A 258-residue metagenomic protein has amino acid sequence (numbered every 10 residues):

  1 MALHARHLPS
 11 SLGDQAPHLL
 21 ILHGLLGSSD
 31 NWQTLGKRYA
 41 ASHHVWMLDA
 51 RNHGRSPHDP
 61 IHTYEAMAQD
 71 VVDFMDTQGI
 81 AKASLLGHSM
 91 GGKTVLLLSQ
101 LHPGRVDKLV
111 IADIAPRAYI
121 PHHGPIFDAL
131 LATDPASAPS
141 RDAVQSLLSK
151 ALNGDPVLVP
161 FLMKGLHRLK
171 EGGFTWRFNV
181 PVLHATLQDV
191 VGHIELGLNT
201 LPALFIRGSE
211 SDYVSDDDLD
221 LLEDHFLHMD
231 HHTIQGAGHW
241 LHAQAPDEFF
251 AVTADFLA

Functional and structural regions predicted by a protein language model:
M1-L20, A40-H43, I80-A81, Q188 (+2 more regions): Alpha/beta-hydrolase fold catalytic core
L8-L12, Q33-A40, W46-M90, A251: Active-site loop/oxyanion-hole signature of alpha/beta-hydrolase fold enzymes
G24-G27, S89: Active-site glycine-rich loops that stabilize anionic/oxyanionic intermediates across multiple enzyme folds
L26-T34: Serine-hydrolase catalytic-loop signature spanning alpha/beta hydrolases and amidase-signature enzymes
Q100, D107-P139: Flexible "cap/lid" loop of the alpha/beta hydrolase fold
P121, A136-V190: Conserved alpha/beta-hydrolase catalytic His-Asp/Glu region
E171-H225, D230-T233: Conserved serine/cysteine hydrolase catalytic core
A237-F250: Catalytic histidine-centered segment of alpha/beta-hydrolase-like enzymes
